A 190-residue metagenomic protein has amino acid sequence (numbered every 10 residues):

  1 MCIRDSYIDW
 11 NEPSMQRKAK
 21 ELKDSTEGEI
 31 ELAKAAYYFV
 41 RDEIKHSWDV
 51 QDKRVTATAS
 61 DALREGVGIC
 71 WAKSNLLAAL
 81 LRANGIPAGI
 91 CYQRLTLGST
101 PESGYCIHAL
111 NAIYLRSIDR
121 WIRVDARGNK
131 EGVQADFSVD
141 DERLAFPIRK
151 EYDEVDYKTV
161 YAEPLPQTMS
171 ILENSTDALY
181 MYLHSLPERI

Functional and structural regions predicted by a protein language model:
R4-E65: Secondary-structure boundary elements
Y7-W10, A72, L95-I190: His-Asp-centered catalytic microenvironments across diverse enzyme cores, prominently the transglutaminase-like
Y37-F39, K45-H46, I90, H108-L110 (+1 more regions): Broad hydrophobic/π-residue packing in well-ordered secondary structure
Y38-D42, A79, A83, I113: Residue-level signal for well-ordered alpha-helical scaffold segments within enzymatic catalytic domains
S47-I107: Active-site neighborhood of thiol-dependent amide/isopeptide-bond enzymes
